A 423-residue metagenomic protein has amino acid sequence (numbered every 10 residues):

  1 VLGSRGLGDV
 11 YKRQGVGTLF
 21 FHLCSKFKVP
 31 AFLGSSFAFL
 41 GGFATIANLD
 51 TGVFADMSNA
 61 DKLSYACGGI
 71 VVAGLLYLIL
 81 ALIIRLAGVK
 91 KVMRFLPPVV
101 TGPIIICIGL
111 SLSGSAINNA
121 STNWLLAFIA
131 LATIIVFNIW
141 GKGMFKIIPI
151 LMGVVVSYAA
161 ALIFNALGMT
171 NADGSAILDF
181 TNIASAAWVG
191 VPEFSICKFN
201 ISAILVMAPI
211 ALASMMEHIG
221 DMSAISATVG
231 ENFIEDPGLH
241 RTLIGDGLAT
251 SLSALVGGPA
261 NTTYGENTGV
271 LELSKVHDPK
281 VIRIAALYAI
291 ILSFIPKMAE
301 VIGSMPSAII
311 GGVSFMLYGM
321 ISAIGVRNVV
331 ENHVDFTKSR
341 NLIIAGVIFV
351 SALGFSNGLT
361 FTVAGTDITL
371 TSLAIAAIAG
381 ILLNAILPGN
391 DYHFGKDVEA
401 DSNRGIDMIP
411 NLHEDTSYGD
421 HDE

Functional and structural regions predicted by a protein language model:
V1-L7, Y11: Single conserved hydrophobic/aromatic residue that forms the stacking wall/gate of nucleotide- or nucleobase-binding
D9-S25, V29-G102, A227-R327: Helix-loop-helix junctions within the multi-pass membrane cores of secondary transporters/permeases
A38-A47, L78-A81, A127-I139, A159-G168 (+7 more regions): Alpha-helical membrane-embedding segments and immediately adjacent membrane-interface amphipathic helices
N48, K62-L167, A286-D397: Membrane-embedded alpha-helical modules
A55-D56, N118, M169-S175, D179-E193 (+2 more regions): Membrane-interface helix termini and inter-helical loops of multi-pass transporters
F145, K198, S202, P209-M215 (+5 more regions): Hydrophobic alpha-helical scaffolding
S157-M169, G174-A254, G258: Membrane-embedded hairpin module used as a gating/binding unit in multi-pass transport and secretion proteins
N171-G190, A227-T228, T242, I386-E423: Intrinsically disordered, low-complexity non-transmembrane regions of multi-pass membrane transporters
